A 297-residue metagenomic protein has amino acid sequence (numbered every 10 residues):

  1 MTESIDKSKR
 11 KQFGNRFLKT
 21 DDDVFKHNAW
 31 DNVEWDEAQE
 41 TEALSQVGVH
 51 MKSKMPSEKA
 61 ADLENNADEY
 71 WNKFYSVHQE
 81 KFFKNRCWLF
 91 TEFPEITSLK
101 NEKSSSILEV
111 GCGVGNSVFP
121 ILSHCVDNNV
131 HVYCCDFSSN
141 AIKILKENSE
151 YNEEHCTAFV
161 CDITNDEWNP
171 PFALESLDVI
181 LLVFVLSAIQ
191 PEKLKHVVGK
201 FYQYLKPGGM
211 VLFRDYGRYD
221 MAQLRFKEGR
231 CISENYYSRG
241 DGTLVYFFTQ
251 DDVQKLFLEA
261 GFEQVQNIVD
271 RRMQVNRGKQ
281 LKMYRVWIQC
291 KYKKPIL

Functional and structural regions predicted by a protein language model:
M1-N65: N-terminal auxiliary segments of SAM/dcSAM-dependent transferases
F82-S104, P120, H124: Conserved alpha-helix/loop element of class I SAM-dependent methyltransferases that forms part of the SAM/SAH-binding
S105-N169: Class I SAM-dependent methyltransferase SAM/SAH-binding core
W168-I180: A short acidic, Gly/Pro-enriched loop at the edge of an enzyme's catalytic core that lines a small-molecule cofactor
L181, L212: A conserved beta-strand element that flanks and buttresses the S-adenosyl-L-methionine
K195-M210: A short glycine-rich, Lys/Arg-flanked "PGG" loop and its adjoining helix->strand segment in the class I
G217-N276: C-terminal alpha-helical "lid/dimerization" subdomain adjacent to the S-adenosyl-L-methionine
F262, M273-L297: Core SAM-dependent methyltransferase catalytic element
